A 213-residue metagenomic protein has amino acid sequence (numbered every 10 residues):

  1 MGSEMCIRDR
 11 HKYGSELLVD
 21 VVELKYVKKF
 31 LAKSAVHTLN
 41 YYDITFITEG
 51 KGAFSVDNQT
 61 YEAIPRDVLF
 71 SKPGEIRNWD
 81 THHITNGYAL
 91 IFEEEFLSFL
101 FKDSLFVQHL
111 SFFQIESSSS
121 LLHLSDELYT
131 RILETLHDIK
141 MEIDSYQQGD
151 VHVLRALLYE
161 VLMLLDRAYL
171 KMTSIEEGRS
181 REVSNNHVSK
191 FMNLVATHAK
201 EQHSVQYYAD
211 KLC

Functional and structural regions predicted by a protein language model:
M1-C6: Short, small-residue-biased leader/transition segments that mark boundaries at the very start of proteins
R8-E16, D80-M141, K171: A hydrophobic/aromatic-rich effector-binding and dimerization subdomain of bacterial HTH-type transcriptional regulators
D9-K29: A short glycine-rich, His/Asp/Glu-containing loop-to-beta-strand
V22-Q114, Q147-V151: N-terminal regulatory/effector-sensing and dimerization cores that precede helix-turn-helix DNA-binding domains
D43-F46, R131-T135, L157, V161-L164: Amphipathic, well-ordered alpha-helical segments in soluble domains
Q59-P65, T130-E134, G149, L154-L157 (+1 more regions): Bimodal feature
L124-D126, D144-L154, L165-N193, T197-K211: Short, Lys/Arg-enriched, Trp-marked, Pro/Gly-tolerant hinge/linker segments that flank
